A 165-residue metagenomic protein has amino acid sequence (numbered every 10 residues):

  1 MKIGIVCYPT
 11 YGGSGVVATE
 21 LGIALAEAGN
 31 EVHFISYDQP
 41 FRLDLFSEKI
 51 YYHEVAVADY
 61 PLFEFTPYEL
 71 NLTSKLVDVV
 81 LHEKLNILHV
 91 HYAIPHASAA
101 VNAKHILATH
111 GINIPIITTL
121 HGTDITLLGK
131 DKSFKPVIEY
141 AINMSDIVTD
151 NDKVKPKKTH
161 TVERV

Functional and structural regions predicted by a protein language model:
M1-G4: Extreme N-terminal starter segment of soluble prokaryotic enzymes
C7-Y11, I23-Y68: N-terminal strand-loop element at the rim of the active site of nucleotide-sugar-dependent glycosyltransferases
G13-A24, S133: Conserved alpha-helical elements of sugar-nucleotide-dependent glycosyltransferases
S14-A18, I35-Y37, H91, M144 (+1 more regions): Replace "coordinates the UDP/GDP/TDP-sugar" with "coordinates nucleotide-activated sugar donors
P40, P95-H96, V154-P156: Alpha-helix capping/helix-boundary segments
L62-I87, A97-S98, N102, K132-P136 (+1 more regions): An amphipathic, basic-hydrophobic alpha-helix
L107-I117, T123-M144, T149: Nucleotide-sugar donor phosphate/pyrophosphate-binding loop at the beta->alpha transition of glycosyltransferases
P156-V165: Helix-loop-beta element that forms the nucleotide-linked donor phosphate-binding surface in glycosyltransferases
